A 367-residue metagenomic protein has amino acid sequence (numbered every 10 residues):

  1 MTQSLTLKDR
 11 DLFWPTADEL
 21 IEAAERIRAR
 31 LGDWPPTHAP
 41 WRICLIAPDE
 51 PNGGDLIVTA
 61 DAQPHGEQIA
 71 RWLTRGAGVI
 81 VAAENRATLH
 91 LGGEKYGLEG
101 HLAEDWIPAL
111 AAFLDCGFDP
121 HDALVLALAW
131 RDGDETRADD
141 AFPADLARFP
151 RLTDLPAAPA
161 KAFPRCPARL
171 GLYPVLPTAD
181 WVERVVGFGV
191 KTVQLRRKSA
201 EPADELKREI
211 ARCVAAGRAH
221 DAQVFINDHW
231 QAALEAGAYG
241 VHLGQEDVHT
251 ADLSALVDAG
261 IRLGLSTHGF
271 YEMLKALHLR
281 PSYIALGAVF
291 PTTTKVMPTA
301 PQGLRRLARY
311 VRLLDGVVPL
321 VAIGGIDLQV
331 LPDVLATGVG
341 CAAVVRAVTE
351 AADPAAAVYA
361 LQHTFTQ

Functional and structural regions predicted by a protein language model:
M1-A39, F118, R137-Y239, A259-L265 (+4 more regions): Conserved N-terminal beta1-alpha1 strand-loop-helix module at the mouth
L5-D18, A39-G54, V58-P64, A83-E84 (+3 more regions): Structural motif
D55-E99: Conserved phosphate-donor
V79-I80, V193, V241, I284 (+1 more regions): Hydrophobic residues within beta-strands of alpha/beta enzymes
E99-P120: Short, small-residue alpha-helix embedded
H101-L102, V321-I326, V344-R346: Glycine-rich beta-strand-to-loop/alpha-helix junction loops that act as flexible
D119-D134: Short, well-structured alpha-helical segments that form the helix of a local strand-helix-strand
G240-T337: Short loop-to-alpha-helix "cap/lid" segments that border enzyme active sites across diverse enzyme classes
